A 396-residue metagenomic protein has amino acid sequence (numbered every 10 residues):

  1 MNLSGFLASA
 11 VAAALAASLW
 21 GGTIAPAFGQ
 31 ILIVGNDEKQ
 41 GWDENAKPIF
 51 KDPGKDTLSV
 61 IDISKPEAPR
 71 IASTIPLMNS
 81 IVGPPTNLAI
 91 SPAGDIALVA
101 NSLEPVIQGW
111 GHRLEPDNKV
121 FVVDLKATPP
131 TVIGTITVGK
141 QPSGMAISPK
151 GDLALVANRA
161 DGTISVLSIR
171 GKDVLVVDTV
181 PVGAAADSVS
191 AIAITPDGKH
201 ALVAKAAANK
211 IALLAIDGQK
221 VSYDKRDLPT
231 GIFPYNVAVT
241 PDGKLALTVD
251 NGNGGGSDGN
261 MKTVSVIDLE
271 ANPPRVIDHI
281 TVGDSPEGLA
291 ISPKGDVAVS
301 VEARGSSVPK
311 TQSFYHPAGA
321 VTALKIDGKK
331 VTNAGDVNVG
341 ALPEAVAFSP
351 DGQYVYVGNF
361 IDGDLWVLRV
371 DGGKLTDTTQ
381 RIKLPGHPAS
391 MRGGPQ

Functional and structural regions predicted by a protein language model:
M1-A13, A17-G21: Bacterial N-terminal signal peptides that target proteins for export
S18, P26-Q396: Predominantly soluble domains enriched in secretory-pathway, periplasmic, or organellar proteins
